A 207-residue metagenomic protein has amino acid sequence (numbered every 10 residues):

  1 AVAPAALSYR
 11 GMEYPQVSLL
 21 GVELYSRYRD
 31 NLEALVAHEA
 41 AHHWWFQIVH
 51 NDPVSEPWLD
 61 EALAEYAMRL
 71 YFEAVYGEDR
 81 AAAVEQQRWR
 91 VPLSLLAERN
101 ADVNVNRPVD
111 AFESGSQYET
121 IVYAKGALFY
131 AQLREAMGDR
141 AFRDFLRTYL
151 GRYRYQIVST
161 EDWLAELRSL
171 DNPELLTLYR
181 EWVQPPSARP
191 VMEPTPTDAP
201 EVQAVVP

Functional and structural regions predicted by a protein language model:
A1, D52-E56, E78-V84, D144-F145 (+1 more regions): Surface-exposed patches in mature extracellular/periplasmic domains of secreted proteins
A1-P57, A67, F112-S116: Juxtacatalytic substrate-recognition/specificity segment
R10, D30, E61-L128, Q132-A136 (+5 more regions): Acidic/His/Gly-enriched intrinsically disordered linker/tail segments that often contain short helix/coil "MoRF-like"
P15, N31, L35, E39 (+9 more regions): Extracytoplasmic/secreted proteins, especially bacterial periplasmic and envelope-associated proteins
H43-I48, D52, A67-V75, D79 (+6 more regions): A generic secondary-structure signal for well-formed alpha-helical elements
I157-T160, L164-P207: A terminal-accessory region detector
